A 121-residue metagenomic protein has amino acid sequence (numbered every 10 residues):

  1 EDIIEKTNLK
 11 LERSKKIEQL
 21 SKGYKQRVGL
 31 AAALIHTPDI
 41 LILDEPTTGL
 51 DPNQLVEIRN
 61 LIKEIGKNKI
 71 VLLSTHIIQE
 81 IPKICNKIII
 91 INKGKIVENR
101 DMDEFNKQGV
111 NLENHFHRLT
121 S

Functional and structural regions predicted by a protein language model:
E1-L73, I78-N92, V97-E98: ABC transporter nucleotide-binding domains
K25, H117-R118: Compositionally biased, intrinsically disordered low-complexity regions enriched in proline and serine
K95-H117: Conserved beta-strand-loop-alpha-helix hinge in the C-terminal portion of ABC ATPase nucleotide-binding domains
